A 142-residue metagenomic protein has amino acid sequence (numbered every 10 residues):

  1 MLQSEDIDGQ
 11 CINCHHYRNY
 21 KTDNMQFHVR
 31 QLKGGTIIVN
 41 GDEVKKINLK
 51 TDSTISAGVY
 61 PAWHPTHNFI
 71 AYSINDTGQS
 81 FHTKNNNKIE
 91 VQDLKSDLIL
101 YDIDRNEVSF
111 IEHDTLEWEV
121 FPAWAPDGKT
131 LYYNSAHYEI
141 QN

Functional and structural regions predicted by a protein language model:
M1-G35: Preference for long, solvent-exposed alpha-helical segments and helix-linker "stalks"
M1-Q10, V39-A57, I99-W118: Multi-bladed beta-propeller domains
C14-Y17, Y60-A62, F121-A123: Conserved beta-strand position repeated once per blade in WD40 beta-propeller domains
N19-K21, P65-T66, P126-D127: Residue-level detector of Asp-centered blade-edge/turn motifs that repeat once per structural unit in beta-propeller
N24-H28, F69-S73, T130-N134: Residue position within the beta-strands of beta-propeller blades
H28, I37-N40, F81-N85: Short, solvent-exposed loop/turn and secondary-structure capping segments
K33, D93-D97: A detector of repeated loop/turn-to-beta-strand junctions in beta-rich toroidal repeat architectures
Y72-D93, N134-N142: Short, conserved, GDST-rich strand-edge loop motifs in beta-rich repeat architectures
